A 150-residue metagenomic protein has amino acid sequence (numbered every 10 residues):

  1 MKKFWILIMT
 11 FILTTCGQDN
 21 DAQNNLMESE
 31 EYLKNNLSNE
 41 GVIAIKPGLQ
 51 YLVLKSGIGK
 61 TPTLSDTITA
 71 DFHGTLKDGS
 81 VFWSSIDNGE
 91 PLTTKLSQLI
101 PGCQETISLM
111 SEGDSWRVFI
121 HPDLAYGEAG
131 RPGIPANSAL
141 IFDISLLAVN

Functional and structural regions predicted by a protein language model:
K2-I8, L13-N150: Cross-family detector of peptidyl-prolyl cis-trans isomerase
